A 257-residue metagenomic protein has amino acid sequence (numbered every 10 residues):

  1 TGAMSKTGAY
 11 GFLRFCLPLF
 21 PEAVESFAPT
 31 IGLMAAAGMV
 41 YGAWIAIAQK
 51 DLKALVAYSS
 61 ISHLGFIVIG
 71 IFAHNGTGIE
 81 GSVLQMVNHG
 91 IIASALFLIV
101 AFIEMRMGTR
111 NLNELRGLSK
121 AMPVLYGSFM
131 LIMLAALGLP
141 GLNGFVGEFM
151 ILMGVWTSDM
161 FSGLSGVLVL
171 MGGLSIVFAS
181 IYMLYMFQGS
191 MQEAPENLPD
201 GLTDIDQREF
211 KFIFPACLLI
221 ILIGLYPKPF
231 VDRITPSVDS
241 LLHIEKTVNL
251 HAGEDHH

Functional and structural regions predicted by a protein language model:
T1-Q188: Hydrophobic transmembrane alpha-helices and their helix-loop junctions in integral membrane proteins
M122-V124, M183-H257: Cytoplasmic/organellar membrane-interface segments at the starts of transmembrane helices in multi-pass inner-membrane
